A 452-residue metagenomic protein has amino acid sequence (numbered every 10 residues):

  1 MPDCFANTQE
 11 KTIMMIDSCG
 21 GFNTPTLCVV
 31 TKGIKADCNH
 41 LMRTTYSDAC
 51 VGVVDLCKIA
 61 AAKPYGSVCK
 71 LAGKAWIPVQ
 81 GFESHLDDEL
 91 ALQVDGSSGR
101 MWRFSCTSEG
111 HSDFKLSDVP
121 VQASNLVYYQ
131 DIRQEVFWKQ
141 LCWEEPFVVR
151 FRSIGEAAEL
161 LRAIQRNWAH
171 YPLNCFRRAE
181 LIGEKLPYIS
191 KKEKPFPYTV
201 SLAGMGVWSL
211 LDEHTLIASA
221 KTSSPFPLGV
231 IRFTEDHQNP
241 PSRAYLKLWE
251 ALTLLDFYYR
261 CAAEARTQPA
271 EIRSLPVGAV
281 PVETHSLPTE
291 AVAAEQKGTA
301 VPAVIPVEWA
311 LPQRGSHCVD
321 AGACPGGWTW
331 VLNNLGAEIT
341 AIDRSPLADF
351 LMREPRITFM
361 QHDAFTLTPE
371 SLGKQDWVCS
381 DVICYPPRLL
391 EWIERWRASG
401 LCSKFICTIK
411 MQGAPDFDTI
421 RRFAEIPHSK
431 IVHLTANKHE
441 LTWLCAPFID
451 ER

Functional and structural regions predicted by a protein language model:
C4-T8, I13-P276, P281, E295 (+1 more regions): SAM-dependent transferase fold signal centered on methyltransferase-like domains, encompassing both Class I
L287: Catalytic zinc-binding patch centered on the HExxH motif and its immediate surroundings that defines zinc-dependent
